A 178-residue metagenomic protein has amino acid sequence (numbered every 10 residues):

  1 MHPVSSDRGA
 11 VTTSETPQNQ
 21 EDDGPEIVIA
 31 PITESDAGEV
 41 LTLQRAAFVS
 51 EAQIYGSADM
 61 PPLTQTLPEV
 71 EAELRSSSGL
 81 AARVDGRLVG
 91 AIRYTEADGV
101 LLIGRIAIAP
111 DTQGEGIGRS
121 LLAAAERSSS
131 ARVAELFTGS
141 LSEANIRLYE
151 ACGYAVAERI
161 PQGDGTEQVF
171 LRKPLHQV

Functional and structural regions predicted by a protein language model:
I27-T42: A short beta-loop-alpha structural element at the N-terminal edge of CoA-dependent acyl/N-acetyltransferase catalytic
T42-V70: Conserved GNAT-fold acetyl-CoA-binding loop/helix
L67-A81: A short helix-loop-beta-strand connector motif used in the catalytic cores of GNAT acetyltransferases and, in some
G79-A81, R87-T95, V100-A107: Conserved beta-strand in the GNAT
A81, I106-Q113, T138-S140: A short, internal acetyl-CoA/4′-phosphopantetheine-binding micro-motif in the GNAT/acyltransferase core
I108, G114-R127, R147-A151: Conserved acetyl-CoA-binding loop-helix of GNAT-fold acetyltransferases
R119-S120, L141-R159, G163: Conserved active-site alpha-helix within GNAT-family acetyltransferase domains
S128-L141: Conserved GNAT acetyl-CoA-binding A-motif
